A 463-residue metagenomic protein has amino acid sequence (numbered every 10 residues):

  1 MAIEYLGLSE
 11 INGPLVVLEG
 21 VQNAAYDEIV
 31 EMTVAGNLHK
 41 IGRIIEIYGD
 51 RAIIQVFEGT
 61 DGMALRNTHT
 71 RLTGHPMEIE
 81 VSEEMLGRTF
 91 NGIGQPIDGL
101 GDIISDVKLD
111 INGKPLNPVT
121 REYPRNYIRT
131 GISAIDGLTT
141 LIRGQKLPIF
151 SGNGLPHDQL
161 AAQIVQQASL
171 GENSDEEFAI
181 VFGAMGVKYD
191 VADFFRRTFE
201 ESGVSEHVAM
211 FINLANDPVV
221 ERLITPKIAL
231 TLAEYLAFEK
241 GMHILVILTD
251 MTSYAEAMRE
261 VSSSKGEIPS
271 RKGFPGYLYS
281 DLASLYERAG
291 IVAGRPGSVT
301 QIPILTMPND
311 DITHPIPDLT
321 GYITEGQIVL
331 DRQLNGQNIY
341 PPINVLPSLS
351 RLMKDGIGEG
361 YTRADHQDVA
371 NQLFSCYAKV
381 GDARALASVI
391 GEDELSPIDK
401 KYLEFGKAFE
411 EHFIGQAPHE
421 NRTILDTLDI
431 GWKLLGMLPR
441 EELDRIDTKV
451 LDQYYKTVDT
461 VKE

Functional and structural regions predicted by a protein language model:
M1-E4, E10-T130: Acidic-enriched and Gly/Ser
G7-E10, V21-N23, E31-G36, R43-E46 (+15 more regions): Replace "in large, NTP-powered and nucleic-acid-processing enzymes" with "in large, NTP-powered factors and other
E10-N12, G20, V34, E46 (+13 more regions): Flexible glycine-/small-residue-rich
N12-G13, K40, I45-I53, F57 (+7 more regions): Metallocofactor- and cofactor-centric catalytic cores in central/energy metabolism, strongly enriched
N23-Y26, E31-A35, I164-Q167, R196-S202 (+3 more regions): Short, solvent-exposed amphipathic alpha-helical segments in soluble enzyme and RNA/protein-processing domains
T68-T70, M77, E84, P96-K146 (+4 more regions): P-loop NTPase nucleotide-binding/switch module
S133-P148, N153-Q159, A168-T313, D318 (+4 more regions): Switch/coupling sub-region of P-loop NTPases
Y235, S253-Y254, E260-E463: Conserved catalytic/coupling modules of large nucleotide/cofactor-utilizing molecular machines
